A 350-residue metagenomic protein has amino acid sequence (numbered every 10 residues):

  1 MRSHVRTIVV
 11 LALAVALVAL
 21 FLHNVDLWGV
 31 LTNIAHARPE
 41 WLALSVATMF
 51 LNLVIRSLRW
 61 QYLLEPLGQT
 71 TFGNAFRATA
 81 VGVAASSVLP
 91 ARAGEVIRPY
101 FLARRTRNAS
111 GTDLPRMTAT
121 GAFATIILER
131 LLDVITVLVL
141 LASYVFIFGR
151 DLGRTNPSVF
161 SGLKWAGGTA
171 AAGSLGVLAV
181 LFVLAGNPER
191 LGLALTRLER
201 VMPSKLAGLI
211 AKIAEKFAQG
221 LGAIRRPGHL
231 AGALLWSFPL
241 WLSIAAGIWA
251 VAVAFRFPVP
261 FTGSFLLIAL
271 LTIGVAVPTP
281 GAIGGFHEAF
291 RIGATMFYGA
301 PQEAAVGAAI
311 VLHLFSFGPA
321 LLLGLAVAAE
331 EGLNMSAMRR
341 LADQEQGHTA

Functional and structural regions predicted by a protein language model:
M1-A80, T155-T272, G307-I310, F315-A350: Predominantly cytoplasmic-facing regulatory/coupling regions of multi-pass membrane proteins
H23, E65-P66, S87, R104 (+4 more regions): Transmembrane helix-loop junction
T48, R56, W60, S86-P90 (+6 more regions): Alpha-helical transmembrane segments and their lipid-water interface positions in multi-pass membrane proteins
G73-R77, E95-V96, N108-R130, A300-V311: Membrane-interface alpha-helices at helix entry/exit sites of multi-pass transporters
F76-R116, G208-A218: Extended non-transmembrane interhelical loops and adjacent amphipathic helices of multipass membrane proteins
G82-A91, L266-H287: Transmembrane alpha-helix interface/packing and boundary motifs in multi-pass membrane proteins, characterized by
L102-N108, E288-A304: Interfacial segments of multi-pass membrane proteins
L140-T155: Transmembrane alpha-helix termini and helix-breaking/packing motifs in multi-pass membrane transporters
